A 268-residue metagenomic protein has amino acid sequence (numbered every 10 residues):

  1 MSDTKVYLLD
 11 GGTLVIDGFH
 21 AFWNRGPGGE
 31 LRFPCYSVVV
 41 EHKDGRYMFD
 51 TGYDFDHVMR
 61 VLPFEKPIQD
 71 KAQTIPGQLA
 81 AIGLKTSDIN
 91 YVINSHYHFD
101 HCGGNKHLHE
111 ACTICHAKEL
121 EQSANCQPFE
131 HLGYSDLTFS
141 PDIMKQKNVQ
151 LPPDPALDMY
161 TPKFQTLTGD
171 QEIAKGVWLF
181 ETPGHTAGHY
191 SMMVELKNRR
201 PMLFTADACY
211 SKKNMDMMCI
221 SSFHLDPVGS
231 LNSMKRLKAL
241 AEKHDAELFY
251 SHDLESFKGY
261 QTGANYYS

Functional and structural regions predicted by a protein language model:
M1-V6, E41-R46, Q171-W178, L196-P201: Beta-strand-turn-beta hairpins that frame and shape the catalytic cleft of phosphate-ester-processing enzymes
V6, V40, D50, I89 (+7 more regions): Divalent metal-coordination and catalytic microenvironments
T13-G77, S191-D207: Conserved beta-strand hairpin/beta-sheet module of binuclear metal-dependent hydrolase folds, prominently
D54-H57, H131, P152-K163, D170-E172 (+2 more regions): Metallo-beta-lactamase
E65-C115, E119: Active-site metal-binding motif and surrounding structural segment of the metallo-beta-lactamase
D70-Q73, G77-D88, K118-E181, G229-D245: Metallo-beta-lactamase
A117-E121, D207-Y210: Short, acidic/turn-prone active-site loops that include or flank metal/cofactor- and phosphate-binding residues
